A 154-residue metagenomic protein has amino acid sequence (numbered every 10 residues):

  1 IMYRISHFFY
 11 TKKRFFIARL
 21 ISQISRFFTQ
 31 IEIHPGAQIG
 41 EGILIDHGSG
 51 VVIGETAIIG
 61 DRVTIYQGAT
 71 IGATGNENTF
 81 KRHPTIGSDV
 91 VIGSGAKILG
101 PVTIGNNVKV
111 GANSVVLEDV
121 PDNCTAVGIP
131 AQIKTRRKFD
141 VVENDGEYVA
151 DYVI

Functional and structural regions predicted by a protein language model:
I1, G72, K134-T135: Generic, ordered loop/turn and secondary-structure boundary motif
I1-T29, D140-I154: Terminal amphipathic alpha-helical/low-complexity segments used for targeting or macromolecular assembly
T29, H34-P35, G40-E41, D46-E55 (+10 more regions): Left-handed beta-helix
S88, N106, T135, V149-A150: Serine/threonine-rich low-complexity intrinsically disordered regions
C124, I129-N144: Conserved beta-strand-loop-alpha-helix hinge in the C-terminal portion of ABC ATPase nucleotide-binding domains
